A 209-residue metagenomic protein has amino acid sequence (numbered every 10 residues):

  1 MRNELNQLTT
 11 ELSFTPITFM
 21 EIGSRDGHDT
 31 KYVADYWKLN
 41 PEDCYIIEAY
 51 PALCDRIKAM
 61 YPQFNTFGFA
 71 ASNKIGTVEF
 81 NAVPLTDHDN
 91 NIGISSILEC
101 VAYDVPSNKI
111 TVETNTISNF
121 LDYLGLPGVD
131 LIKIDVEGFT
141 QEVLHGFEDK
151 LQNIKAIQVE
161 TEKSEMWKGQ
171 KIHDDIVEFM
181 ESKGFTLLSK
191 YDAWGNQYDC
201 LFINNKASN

Functional and structural regions predicted by a protein language model:
M1-N209: Phosphate/nucleotide-binding beta-alpha loop and adjacent structural elements of enzyme active sites
